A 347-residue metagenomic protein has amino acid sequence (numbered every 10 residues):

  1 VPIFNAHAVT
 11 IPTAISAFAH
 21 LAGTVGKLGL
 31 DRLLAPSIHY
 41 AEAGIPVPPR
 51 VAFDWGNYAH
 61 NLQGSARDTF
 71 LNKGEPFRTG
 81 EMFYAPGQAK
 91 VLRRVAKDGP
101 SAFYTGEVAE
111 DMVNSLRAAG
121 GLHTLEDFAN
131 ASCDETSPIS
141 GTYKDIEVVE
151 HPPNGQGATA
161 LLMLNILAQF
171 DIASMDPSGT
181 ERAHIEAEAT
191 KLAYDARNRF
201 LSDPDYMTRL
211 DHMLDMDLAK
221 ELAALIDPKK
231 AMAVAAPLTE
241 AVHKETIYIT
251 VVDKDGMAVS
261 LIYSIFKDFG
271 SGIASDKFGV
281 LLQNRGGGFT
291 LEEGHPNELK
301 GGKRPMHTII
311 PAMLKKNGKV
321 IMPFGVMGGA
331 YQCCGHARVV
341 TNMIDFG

Functional and structural regions predicted by a protein language model:
V1-T105, E110-G155, L214, E221-P228 (+1 more regions): Noncatalytic scaffold domains of N-terminal-nucleophile
V1-T24, D54-W55, A59, Q63 (+2 more regions): N-terminal accessory/precursor segments of enzymes
K73, Y143-K144, D253-D255, K315-K319: Short acidic-glycine loop/turn motifs at beta-strand connectors
Y84-A119, A236-A274, G279: Feature captures eukaryotic membrane-trafficking machinery centered on endolysosomal pathways and lysosome-related
L122-T124, M257-M322, A330-Q332, R338 (+1 more regions): Active-site rim segments in enzyme catalytic domains, especially the processed small/beta chain of N-terminal
E135, H243-T246, H307-I309: Short, small/polar residue-rich loop motifs at catalytic or cofactor-binding pockets
V149-G157, I247-T250, I262-I273, V326-C333: Glycine-rich phosphate/pyrophosphate-binding beta-alpha loops
Q169-I265, K277-F278, R285: Internal maturation/activation junctions in enzymes
